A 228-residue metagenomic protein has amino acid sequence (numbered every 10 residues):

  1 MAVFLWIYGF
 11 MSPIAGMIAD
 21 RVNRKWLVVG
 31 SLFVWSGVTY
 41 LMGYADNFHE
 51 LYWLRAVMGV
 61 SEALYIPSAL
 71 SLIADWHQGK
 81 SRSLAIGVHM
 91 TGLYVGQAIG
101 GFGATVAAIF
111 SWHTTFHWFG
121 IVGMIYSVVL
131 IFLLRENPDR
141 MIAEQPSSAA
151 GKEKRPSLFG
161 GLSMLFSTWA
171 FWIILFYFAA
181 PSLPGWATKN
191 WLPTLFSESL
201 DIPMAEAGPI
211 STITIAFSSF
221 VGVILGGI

Functional and structural regions predicted by a protein language model:
L5-P13, Q97-A98, I215-I224: Residue-level signature of mid-helix packing/kink "hotspots" within the transmembrane helices of 12-pass Major
F10-D46: Conserved MFS/SLC helix-loop-helix module at the cytosolic interface between two early adjacent transmembrane helices
G16-M17, R21, T105, G227-I228: Membrane-interface helix termini in secondary transporters
N47-R55, I173-I174: Short hydrophobic/alpha-helical segments at membrane-entry points of transmembrane helices in Major Facilitator
L54-G92: Cytoplasmic helix-loop-helix junction between adjacent transmembrane helices in 12-TM secondary transporters
H89, L93-P138: Helix-loop-helix hairpin linking two adjacent transmembrane segments in secondary transporters
M141-I173: Juxtamembrane intracellular "pre-TM" segments in multi-pass secondary transporters
F166-V223: Extracytoplasmic gate region of multi-pass secondary transporters
